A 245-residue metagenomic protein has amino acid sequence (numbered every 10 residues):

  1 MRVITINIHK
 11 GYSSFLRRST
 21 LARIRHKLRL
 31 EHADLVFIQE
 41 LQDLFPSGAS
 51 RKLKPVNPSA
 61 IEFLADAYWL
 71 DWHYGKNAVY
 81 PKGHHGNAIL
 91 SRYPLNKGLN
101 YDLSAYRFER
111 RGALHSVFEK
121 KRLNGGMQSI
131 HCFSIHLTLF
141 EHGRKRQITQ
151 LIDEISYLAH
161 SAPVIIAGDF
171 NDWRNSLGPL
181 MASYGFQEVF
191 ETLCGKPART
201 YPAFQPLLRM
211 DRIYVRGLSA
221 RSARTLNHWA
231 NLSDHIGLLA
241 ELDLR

Functional and structural regions predicted by a protein language model:
M1-L35, V56, A67-R245: Active-site regions of metal-assisted phosphoester/phosphodiester hydrolases, unifying DNase/endonuclease modules
Q39-K52: Active-site neighborhood of divalent metal-dependent phosphoester/pyrophosphate hydrolases
K52-P58: A charged helix-plus-loop insertion that forms the helical arch/lid used to bind and gate nucleic-acid substrates
A60, L64: Phosphate-coordination/substrate-recognition cap region in phosphate-metabolizing enzymes
